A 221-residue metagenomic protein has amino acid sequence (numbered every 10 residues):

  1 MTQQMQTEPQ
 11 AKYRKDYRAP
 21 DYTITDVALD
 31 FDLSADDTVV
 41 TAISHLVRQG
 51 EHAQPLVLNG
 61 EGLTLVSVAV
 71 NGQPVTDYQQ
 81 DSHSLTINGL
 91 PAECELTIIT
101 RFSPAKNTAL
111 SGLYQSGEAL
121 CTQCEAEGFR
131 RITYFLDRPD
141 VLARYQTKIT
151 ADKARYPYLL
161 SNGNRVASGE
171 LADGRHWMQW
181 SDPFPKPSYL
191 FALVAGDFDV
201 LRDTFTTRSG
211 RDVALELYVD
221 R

Functional and structural regions predicted by a protein language model:
M1-R221: Acidic/His-enriched low-complexity segments
